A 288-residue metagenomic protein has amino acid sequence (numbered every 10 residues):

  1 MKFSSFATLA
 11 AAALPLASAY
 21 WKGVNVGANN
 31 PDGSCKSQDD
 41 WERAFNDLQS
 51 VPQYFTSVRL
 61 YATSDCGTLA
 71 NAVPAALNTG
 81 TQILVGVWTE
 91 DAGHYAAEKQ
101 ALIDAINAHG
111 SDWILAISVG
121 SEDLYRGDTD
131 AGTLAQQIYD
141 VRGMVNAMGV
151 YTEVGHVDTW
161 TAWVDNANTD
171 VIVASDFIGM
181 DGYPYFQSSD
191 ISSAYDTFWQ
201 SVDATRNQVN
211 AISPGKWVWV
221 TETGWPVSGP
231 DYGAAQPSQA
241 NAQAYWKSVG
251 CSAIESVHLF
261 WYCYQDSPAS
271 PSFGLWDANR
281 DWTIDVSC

Functional and structural regions predicted by a protein language model:
M1-W21: Fungal secretory targeting signals
W21-A105: N-terminal carbohydrate-binding/catalytic regions of secreted carbohydrate-active enzymes
K22-V26, T56-L60, T81-G86, L115-V119 (+4 more regions): Hydrophobic faces of well-ordered beta-strands that scaffold small-molecule active sites in alpha/beta enzyme cores
N29, D231-A240, C251-C288: Aromatic-rich peripheral "rim/lid" segments of glycoside hydrolase catalytic domains that contact and position glycan
L69-P74, Y95-N107, T129-L134, V141 (+1 more regions): Distinct, well-ordered alpha-helical segments
I106-D130, V157: Active-site groove signature of glycoside hydrolases
L115, S121, D158-Q200, W219 (+1 more regions): Aromatic- and acid-rich polysaccharide-binding/catalytic face of secreted or lumenal carbohydrate-active enzymes
V145-V164, P214-G224, V257-S267: Aromatic-lined carbohydrate-recognition surfaces of secreted/lumenal glycan-active proteins
